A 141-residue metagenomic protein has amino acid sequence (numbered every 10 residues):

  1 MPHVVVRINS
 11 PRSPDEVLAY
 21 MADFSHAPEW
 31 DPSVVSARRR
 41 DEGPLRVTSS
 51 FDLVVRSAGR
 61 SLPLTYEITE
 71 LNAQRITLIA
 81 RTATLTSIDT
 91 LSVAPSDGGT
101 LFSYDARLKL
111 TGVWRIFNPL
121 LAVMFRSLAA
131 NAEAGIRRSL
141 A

Functional and structural regions predicted by a protein language model:
M1-D41: Hydrophobic ligand-binding cavity/cleft-lining segments
V5-R7, P63-T65, I88-T90: Well-ordered beta-strand positions in beta-sheet-rich domains
V6-I8, L53-V55, L78, L91 (+1 more regions): Preference for bulky hydrophobic residues occupying beta-strand positions in well-ordered beta-sheet regions
N9, T69-E70, S92-A94: Well-ordered beta-strand positions
D15-L18, A130, A134-R137: Amphipathic alpha-helical segments that line or abut small-molecule/effector binding pockets and mediate allosteric
R38-L85, L101, A134-A141: Glycine-rich portal/gate segments that line the openings of hydrophobic small-molecule binding cavities
I79-N131: Beta-strand/loop substructures that line and gate deep hydrophobic ligand-binding cavities in soluble
